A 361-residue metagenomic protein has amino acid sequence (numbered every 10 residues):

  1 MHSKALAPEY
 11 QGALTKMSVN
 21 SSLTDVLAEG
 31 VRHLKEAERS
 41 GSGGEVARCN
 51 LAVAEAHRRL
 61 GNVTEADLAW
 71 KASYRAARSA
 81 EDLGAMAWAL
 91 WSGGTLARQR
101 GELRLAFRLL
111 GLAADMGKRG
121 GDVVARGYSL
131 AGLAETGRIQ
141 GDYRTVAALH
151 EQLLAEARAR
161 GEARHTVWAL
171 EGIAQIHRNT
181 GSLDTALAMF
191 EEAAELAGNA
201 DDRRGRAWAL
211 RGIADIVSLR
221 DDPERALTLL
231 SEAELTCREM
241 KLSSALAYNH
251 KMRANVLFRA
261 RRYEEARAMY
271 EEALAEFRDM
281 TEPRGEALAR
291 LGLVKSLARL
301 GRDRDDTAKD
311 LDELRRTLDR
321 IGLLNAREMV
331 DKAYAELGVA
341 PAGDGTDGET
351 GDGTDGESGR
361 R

Functional and structural regions predicted by a protein language model:
M1-S18, V26, D279-R361: C-terminal non-catalytic interaction modules
Y10-G12, G44, L51, W91 (+6 more regions): TPR/TPR-like alpha-solenoid signature
S21, G61, G101, G141 (+4 more regions): Residue-level detector of the short coil/turn that links helix A to helix B within each tetratricopeptide repeat
V26, A66, A106, V146 (+4 more regions): Single-residue signature of alpha-solenoid repeat helices
V31-E38, K71-D82, G111-D122, E151-G161 (+4 more regions): Amphipathic alpha-helical segments of tetratricopeptide repeats
E45, E65, A85, A125 (+7 more regions): Structural signature of alpha-solenoid helical repeat junctions
R48, L68, W88, R108 (+7 more regions): Residue register of alpha-helical TPR repeats
